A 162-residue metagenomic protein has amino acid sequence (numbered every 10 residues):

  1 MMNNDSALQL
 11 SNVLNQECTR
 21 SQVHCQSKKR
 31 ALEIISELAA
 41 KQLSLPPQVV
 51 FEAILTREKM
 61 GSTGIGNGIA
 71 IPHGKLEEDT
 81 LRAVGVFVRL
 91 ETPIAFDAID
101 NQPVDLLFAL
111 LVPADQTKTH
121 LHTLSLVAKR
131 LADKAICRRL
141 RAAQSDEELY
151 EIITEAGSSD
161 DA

Functional and structural regions predicted by a protein language model:
M1-A162: Cytosolic covalent-transfer regions centered on His/Cys nucleophiles that carry phosphoryl or persulfide groups
